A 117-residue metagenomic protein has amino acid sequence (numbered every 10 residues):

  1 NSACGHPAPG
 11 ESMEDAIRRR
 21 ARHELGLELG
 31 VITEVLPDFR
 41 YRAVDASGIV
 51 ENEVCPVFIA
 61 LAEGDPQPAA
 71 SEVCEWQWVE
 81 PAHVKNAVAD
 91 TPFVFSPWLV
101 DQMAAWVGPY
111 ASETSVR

Functional and structural regions predicted by a protein language model:
N1-R19, H23: Conserved Nudix-box catalytic region and its N-terminal flanking loop in Nudix hydrolases and closely related
A3, P9, V35-R117: Nudix hydrolase/Nudix homology domain
E14, L27-V35: Short, structured loop/turn "capping" segments at alpha-beta junctions
R22-G30, E63: Alpha-helix capping at helix-to-loop junctions
